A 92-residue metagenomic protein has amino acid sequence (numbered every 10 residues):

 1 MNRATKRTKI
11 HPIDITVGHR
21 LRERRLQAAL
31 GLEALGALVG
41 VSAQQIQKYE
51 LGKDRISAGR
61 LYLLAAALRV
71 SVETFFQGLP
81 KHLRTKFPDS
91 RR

Functional and structural regions predicted by a protein language model:
N2-Q27: A short, Lys/Arg-rich alpha-helix, primarily the initiator
H19-A34, L38, L63: Short basic helix-loop element that most often maps to the first helix and adjoining turn of HTH DNA-binding modules
L21, L35-G36, I46-Y49, F75: Conserved hydrophobic/aromatic packing and binding residues within compact polymer-binding modules
V39-I56: Recognition helix of helix-turn-helix/homeodomain-like DNA-binding domains that insert into the DNA major groove
K53-A66: Short, basic-rich loop-to-helix N-cap that marks the start of a DNA-contacting helix
A66, V72-E73: Conserved alpha-helical segments that form or flank metal/cofactor-binding pockets of metalloenzymes
F76-R92: Short, charged recognition helix plus adjacent turn of helix-turn-helix-like nucleic-acid-binding domains
